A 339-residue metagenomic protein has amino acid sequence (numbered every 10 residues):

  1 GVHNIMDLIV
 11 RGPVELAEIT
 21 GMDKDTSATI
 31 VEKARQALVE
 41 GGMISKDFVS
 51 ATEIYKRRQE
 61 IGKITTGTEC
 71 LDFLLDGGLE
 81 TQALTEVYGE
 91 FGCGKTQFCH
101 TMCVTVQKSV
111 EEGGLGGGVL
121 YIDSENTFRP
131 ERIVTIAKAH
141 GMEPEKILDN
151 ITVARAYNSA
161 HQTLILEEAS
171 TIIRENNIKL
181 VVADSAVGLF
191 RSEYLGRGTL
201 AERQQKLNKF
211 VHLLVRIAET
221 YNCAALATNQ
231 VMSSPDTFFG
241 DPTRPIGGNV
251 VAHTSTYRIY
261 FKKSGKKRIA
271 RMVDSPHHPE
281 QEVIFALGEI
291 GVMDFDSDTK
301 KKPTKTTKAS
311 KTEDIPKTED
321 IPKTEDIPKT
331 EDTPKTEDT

Functional and structural regions predicted by a protein language model:
G1, L8-I9, D23-K24: Small-residue hinge/turn detector
M6-E18: Extended, structured, electrostatic nucleic-acid-contact surfaces
R11, K33-E40, L74-G78, E90 (+9 more regions): Conserved, well-folded catalytic cores of nucleic-acid-processing and energy-transducing macromolecular machines
E15-T20, I30-K146: The Walker A/P-loop phosphate-binding site
I64-T68, D72, T81, T96-Q97 (+7 more regions): Amphipathic alpha-helical transducer elements in NTP-driven molecular machines
G114-T199: Conserved inter-motif catalytic segment of the P-loop NTP-binding fold
Q204-N208, H212-K308: Phosphate-binding/switch region of NTP-binding enzymes
S310-T339: Long, intrinsically disordered low-complexity tandem-repeat segments
